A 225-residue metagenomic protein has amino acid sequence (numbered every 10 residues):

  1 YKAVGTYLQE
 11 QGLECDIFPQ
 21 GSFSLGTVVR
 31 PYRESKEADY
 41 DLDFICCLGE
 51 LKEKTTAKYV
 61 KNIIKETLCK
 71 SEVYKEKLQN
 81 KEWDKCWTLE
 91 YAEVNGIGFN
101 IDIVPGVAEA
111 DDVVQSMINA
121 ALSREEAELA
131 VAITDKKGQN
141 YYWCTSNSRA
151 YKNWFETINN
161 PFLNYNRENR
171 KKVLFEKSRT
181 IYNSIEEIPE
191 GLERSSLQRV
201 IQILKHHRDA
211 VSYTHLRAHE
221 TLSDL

Functional and structural regions predicted by a protein language model:
Y1-S24: Helical scaffold of the NTase/Pol beta-like nucleotidyltransferase catalytic core
R30-K54, K61, D102-V104: Catalytic metal-binding acidic patch
A38-L48, E176-I185, Q202: Glycine-rich, often proline-containing surface loops adjacent to acidic residues and nearby aromatics that form
K61-N119, A127-L129, T134-N140: Conserved catalytic core of two-metal-ion nucleotidyltransferases
A150-L192, Q198: Long, charge-rich alpha-helical interaction segments
S196, V200, R208-V211: Glycine-rich, aromatic-lined ligand/substrate-binding cores of catalytic and carbohydrate-binding domains
T214-T221: Conserved small/polar residues in nucleotide/adenosyl-binding loops
S223-L225: Pol beta-like nucleotidyltransferase catalytic core
